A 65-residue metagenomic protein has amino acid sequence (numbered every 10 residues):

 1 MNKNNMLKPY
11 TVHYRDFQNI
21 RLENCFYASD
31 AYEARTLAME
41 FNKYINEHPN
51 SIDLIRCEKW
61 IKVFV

Functional and structural regions predicted by a protein language model:
M1-M6, I61-V65: Short intrinsically disordered terminal tails
N2-L22: Short aromatic-glycine-(Arg/Gly/Cys) micro-motifs in beta-strand/loop hairpins
K8-P9, N24, M39, R56: Generic detector of low-complexity/intrinsically disordered segments and short hydrophobic N-terminal stretches
I20-E33: A short, exposed loop/beta-hairpin motif centered on an aromatic-Gly-Thr core
M39-V65: Short, mixed-charge low-complexity intrinsically disordered segments
